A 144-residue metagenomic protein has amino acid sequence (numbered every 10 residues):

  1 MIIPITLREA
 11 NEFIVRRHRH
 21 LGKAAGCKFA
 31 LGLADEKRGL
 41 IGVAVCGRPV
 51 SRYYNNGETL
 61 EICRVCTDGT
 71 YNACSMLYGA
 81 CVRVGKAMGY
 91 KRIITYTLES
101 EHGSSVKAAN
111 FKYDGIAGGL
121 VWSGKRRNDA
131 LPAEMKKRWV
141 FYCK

Functional and structural regions predicted by a protein language model:
M1-A25: Short amphipathic alpha-helix that is part of the acyltransferase structural core
P4, A25-K28, A34-D35, L40 (+1 more regions): Acyl-donor binding region in acyl/amide transferases
V140-K144: Short beta-strand-to-coil "C-cap" segments at the C-terminal boundary of structured domains/repeats, marking
